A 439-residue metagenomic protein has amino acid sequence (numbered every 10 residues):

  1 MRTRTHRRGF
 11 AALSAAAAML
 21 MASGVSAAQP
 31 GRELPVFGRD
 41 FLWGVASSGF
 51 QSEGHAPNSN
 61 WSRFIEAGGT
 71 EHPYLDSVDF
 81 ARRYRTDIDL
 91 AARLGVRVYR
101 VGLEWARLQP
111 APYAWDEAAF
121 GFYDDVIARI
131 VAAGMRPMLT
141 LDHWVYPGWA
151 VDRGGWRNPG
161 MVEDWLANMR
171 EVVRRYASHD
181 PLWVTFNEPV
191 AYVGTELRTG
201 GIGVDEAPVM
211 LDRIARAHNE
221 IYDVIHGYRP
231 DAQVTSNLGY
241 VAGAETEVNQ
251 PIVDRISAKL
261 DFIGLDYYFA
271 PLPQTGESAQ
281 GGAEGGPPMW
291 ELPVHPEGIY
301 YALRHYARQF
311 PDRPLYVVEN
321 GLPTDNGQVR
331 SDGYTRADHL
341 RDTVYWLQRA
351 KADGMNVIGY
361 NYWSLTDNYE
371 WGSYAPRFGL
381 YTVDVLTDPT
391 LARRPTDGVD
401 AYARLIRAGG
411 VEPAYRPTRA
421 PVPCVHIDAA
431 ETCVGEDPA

Functional and structural regions predicted by a protein language model:
R2-A15: N-terminal secretory signal peptides and thylakoid transit peptides that target proteins across membranes
F10, F50, A91, P438-A439: Extracytoplasmic/cell-surface-exposed regions of Actinobacterial cell-envelope-associated and secreted proteins
S14-A22: Bacterial N-terminal signal peptides
M21-R32: C-terminal region of N-terminal signal peptides and the immediate post-cleavage residues of exported proteins
P30-G68, G121-S331, D338-P438: Active-site region of glycoside hydrolase catalytic domains
T70-R83, R157-P159: Active-site mouth loops of central-metabolism enzymes
S77-E104: Catalytic domains of carbohydrate-active enzymes, especially glycoside hydrolases
L94-G121, L139: Aromatic-lined carbohydrate-binding/catalytic grooves of carbohydrate-active enzymes
